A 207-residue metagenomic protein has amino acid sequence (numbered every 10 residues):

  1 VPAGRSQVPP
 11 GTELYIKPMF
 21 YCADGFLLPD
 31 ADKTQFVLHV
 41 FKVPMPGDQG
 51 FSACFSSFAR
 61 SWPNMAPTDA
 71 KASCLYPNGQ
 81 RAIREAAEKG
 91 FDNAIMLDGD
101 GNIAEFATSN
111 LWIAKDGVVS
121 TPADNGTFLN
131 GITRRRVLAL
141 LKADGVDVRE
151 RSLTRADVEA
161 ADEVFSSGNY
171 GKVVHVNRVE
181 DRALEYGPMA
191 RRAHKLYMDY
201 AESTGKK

Functional and structural regions predicted by a protein language model:
V1-F26: Short, acidic/charged, Gly/Pro-enriched secondary-structure junctions
P2-A3, Y21, P29-K207: Helix-start/capping segments and mature chain N-termini
